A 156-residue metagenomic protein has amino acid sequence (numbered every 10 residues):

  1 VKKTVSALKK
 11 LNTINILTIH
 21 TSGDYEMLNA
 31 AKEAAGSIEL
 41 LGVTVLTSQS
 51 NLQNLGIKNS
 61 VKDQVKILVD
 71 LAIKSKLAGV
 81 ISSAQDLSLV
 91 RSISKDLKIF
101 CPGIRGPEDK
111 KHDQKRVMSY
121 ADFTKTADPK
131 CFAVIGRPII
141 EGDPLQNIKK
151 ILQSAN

Functional and structural regions predicted by a protein language model:
V1-S88, S92-F100, I104-K111: Conserved anion-binding
N12-M27, G103-D109, R116-I151: Glycine-rich phosphate-binding active-site loops on the catalytic face of alpha/beta enzymes
Q153-N156: Generic C-terminal helix-cap and adjacent flexible tail
